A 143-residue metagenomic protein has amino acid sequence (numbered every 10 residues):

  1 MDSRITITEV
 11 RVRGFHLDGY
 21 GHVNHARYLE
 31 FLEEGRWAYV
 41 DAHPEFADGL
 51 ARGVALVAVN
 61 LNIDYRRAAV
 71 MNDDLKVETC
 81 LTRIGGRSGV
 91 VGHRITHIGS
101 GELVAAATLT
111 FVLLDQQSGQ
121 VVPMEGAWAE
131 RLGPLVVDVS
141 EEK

Functional and structural regions predicted by a protein language model:
M1-K76, T82-K143: Terminal targeting signals and extreme-terminal segments of soluble enzymes
